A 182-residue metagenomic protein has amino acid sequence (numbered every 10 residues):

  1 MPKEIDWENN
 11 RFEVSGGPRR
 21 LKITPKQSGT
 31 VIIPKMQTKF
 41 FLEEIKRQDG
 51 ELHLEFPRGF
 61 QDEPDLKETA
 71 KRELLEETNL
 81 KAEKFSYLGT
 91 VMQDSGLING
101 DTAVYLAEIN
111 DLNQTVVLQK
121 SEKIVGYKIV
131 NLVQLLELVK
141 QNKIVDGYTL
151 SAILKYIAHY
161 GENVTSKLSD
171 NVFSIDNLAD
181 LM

Functional and structural regions predicted by a protein language model:
M1-M36, I45: Acidic, metal-coordinating catalytic segment for phosphate/diphosphate chemistry, firing primarily on the Nudix
F12-R19, D94-Q114, K128: Active-site-adjacent beta-strand/loop module that shapes the phosphate/pyrophosphate-binding cleft
T24-R72, S121, D180-L181: Conserved Nudix-box catalytic region and its N-terminal flanking loop in Nudix hydrolases and closely related
P34, L42, L106-A107, I129: Conserved hydrophobic "DFG−1" position in protein kinase catalytic cores
L52, K120-M182: Nudix hydrolase/Nudix homology domain
E55, S86, V104-L106: Conserved beta-strand segments that form the floor/walls of ligand-binding pockets within enzyme and binding domains
N79-L80, I144: Helix N-cap/coil-helix junction residues
K81-G89: A short coil-to-beta-strand element that immediately follows conserved catalytic motifs
